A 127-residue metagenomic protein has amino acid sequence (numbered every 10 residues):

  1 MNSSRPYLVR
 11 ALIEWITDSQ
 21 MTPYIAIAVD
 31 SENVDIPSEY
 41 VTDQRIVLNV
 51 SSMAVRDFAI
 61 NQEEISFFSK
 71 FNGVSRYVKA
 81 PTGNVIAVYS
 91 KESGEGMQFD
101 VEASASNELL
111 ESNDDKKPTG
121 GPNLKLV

Functional and structural regions predicted by a protein language model:
S3-K79: N-terminal recruitment modules of adaptor/scaffold proteins
D30, A103-S104: Residue-level signal for alpha-helical context at structural boundaries
D35-Y40, E102, E108-N113: Short amphipathic alpha-helical patches
K79-Y89: Phosphoinositide-dependent membrane-docking surfaces
A87, Q98, N107-E111: Well-ordered alpha/beta subsegment
S90-A103: Short acidic, Gly/Pro-enriched loop/turn segments at secondary-structure junctions
A105-L126: Short hydrophobic short-linear motifs embedded in intrinsically disordered terminal tails or helical linkers
